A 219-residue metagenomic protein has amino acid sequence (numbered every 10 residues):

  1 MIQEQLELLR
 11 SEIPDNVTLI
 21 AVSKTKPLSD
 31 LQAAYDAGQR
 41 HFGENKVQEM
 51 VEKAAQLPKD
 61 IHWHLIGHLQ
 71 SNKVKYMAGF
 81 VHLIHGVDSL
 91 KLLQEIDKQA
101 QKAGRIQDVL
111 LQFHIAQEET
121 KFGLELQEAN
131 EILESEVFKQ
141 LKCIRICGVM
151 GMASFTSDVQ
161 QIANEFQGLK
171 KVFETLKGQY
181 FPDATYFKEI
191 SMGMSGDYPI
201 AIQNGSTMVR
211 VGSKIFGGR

Functional and structural regions predicted by a protein language model:
M1-G196, I202-N204: Conserved alpha/beta-domain cores
H85, S206-R219: Gly/Pro- and small hydrophobic-enriched strand-loop and loop-to-helix capping segments that sit at the rims
